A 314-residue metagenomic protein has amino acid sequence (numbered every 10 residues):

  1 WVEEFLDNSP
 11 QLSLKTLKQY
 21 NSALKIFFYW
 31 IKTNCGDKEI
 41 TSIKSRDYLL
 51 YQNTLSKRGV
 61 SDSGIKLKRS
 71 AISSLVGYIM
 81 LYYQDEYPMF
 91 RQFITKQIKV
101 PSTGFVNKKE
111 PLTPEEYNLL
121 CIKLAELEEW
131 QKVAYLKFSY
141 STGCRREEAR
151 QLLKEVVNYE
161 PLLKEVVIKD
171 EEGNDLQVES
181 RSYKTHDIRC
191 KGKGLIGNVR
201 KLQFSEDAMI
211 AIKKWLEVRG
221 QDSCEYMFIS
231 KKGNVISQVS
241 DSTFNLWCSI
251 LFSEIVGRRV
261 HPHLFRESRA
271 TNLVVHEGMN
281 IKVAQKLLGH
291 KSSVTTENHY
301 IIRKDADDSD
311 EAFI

Functional and structural regions predicted by a protein language model:
V2-N107: N-terminal core-binding DNA-recognition domain of tyrosine recombinases/integrases
I72, Y135, G143, E147-L152 (+1 more regions): Alpha-helix N-cap/helix-start motif at helix boundaries, enriched for small hydrophobics
V100-L119, L176-V178, G194-E206, Q221-E225: DNA breakage-rejoining catalytic core of tyrosine-based enzymes
P114-R146: Basic, Lys/Arg- and aromatic-enriched nucleic-acid-binding interface segment
Q151-I210: Conserved tyrosine-mediated DNA breakage-rejoining catalytic core shared by Y-recombinases
S205-G257: Active-site/catalytic core of tyrosine-dependent DNA strand-transfer enzymes
D222-S223, N245-K286, H290-V294, I302: Short, basic (Lys/Arg/His-rich) helix/loop patches that form interaction surfaces in the mid-to-C-terminal regions
K286, N298-I314: DNA/chromatin major-groove-contacting recognition/catalytic segments
